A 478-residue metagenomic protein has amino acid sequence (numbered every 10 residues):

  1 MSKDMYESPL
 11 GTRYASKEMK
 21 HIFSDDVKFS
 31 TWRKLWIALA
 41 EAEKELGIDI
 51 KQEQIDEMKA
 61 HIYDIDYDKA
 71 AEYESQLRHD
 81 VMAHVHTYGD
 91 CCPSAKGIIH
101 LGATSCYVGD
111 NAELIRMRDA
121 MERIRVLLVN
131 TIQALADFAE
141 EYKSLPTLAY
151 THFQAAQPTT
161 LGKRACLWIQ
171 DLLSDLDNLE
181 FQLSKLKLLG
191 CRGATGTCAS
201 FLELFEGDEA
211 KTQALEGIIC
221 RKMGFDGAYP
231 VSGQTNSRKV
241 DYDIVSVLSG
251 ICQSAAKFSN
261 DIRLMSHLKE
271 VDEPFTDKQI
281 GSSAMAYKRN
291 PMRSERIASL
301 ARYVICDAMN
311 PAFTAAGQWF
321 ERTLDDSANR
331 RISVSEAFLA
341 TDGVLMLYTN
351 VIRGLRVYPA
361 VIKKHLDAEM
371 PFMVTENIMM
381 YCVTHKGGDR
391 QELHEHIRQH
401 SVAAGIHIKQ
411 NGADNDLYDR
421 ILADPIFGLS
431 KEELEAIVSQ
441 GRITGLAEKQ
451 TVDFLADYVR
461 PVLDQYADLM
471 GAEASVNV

Functional and structural regions predicted by a protein language model:
S2-A199, F205-I218, G281-S282, M292-R296 (+5 more regions): A helix-coil-helix interface module used to build multimeric assemblies and to scaffold catalytic/cofactor sites
L39-A42, I124, L128-T131, L135-F138 (+13 more regions): Amphipathic alpha-helices that form helix-helix packing interfaces
E140-G162, D272-K288, E321-A328, R353-M373: Glycine-rich cofactor-pocket loops
K163, Y242-G250, N377-K386: Short, well-ordered beta-strand elements within core beta-sheets of diverse protein domains
E209-Q234: Active-site-adjacent "gating/activation" loops or surface patches in catalytic cores
T235-E270, Q279-A340: A conserved active-site cap/scaffold subdomain adjacent to cofactor or substrate pockets
D272, E395-A403: Active/binding-pocket-proximal capping segment
Y303-R390, H396: Long, amphipathic alpha-helical stalk/connector segments used for oligomerization, subunit docking, or mechanical
